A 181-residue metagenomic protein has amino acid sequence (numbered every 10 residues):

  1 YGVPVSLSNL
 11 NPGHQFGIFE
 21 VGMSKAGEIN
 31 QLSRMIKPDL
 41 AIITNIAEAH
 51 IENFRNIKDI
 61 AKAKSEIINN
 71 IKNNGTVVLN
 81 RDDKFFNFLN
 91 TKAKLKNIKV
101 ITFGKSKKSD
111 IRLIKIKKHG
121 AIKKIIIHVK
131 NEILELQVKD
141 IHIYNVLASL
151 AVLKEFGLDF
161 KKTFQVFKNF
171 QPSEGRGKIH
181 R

Functional and structural regions predicted by a protein language model:
S6-N9, V21: N-terminal phosphate/diphosphate-binding loop that engages ATP/GTP or pyrophosphate donors across diverse enzyme folds
S8-G13, R34-M35, N69-N73: Conserved catalytic network of the ASCE P-loop NTPase/AAA+ motor domain
L10, K25-E28, K64-I67: Helical "lid/switch" subdomain of P-loop NTPase nucleotide-binding domains
G13-I18, A49-N53: Short, basic, glycine/proline-bearing loop/turn elements
H14-I29: Switch II (G3) loop of P-loop NTPases
E28-K37: ATP-dependent NMP and nucleoside kinases share a basic, alpha-helical "lid"
L40-R181: Acidic, Mg2+-coordinating active-site environments of NTP-dependent enzymes
